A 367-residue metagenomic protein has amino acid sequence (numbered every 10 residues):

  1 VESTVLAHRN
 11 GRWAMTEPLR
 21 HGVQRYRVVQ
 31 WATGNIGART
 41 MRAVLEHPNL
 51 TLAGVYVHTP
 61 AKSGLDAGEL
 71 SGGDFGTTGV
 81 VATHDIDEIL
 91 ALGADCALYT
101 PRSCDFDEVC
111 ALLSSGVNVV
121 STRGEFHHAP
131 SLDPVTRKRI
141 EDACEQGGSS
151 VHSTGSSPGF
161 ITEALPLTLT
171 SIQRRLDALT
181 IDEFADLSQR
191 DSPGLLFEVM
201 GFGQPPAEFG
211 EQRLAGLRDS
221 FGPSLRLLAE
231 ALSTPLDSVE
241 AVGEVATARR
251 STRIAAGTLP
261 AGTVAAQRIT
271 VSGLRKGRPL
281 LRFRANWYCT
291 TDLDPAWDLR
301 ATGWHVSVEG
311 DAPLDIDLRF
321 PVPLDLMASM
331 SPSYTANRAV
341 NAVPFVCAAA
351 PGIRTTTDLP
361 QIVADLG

Functional and structural regions predicted by a protein language model:
E2-S115, S331: N-terminal glycine-/serine-/threonine-rich beta1-alpha1-beta2 phosphate-ribose binding loop of Rossmann-like
R27, W31-A32, T170-A296, R300-W304 (+1 more regions): Active-site-lining helix/loop region of Rossmann-like oxidoreductase modules
W31, N35, R39, H84 (+8 more regions): Conserved active-site and cofactor/substrate-binding residues in soluble primary-metabolism enzymes
N118-V120: A short hydrophobic/small-residue beta-strand
T122-G124, G155: Short beta->alpha connector loops at strand-helix junctions that form conserved, small/polar/Pro-enriched
G124-S149: Rossmann-fold NAD(P)-binding glycine/threonine-rich loop
F160-I172: Alpha-helical support elements that line or immediately flank enzyme active sites and cofactor-binding pockets
T291-G367: C-terminal helical cap and adjacent loop that interface with cofactors, partners, or active-site loops
